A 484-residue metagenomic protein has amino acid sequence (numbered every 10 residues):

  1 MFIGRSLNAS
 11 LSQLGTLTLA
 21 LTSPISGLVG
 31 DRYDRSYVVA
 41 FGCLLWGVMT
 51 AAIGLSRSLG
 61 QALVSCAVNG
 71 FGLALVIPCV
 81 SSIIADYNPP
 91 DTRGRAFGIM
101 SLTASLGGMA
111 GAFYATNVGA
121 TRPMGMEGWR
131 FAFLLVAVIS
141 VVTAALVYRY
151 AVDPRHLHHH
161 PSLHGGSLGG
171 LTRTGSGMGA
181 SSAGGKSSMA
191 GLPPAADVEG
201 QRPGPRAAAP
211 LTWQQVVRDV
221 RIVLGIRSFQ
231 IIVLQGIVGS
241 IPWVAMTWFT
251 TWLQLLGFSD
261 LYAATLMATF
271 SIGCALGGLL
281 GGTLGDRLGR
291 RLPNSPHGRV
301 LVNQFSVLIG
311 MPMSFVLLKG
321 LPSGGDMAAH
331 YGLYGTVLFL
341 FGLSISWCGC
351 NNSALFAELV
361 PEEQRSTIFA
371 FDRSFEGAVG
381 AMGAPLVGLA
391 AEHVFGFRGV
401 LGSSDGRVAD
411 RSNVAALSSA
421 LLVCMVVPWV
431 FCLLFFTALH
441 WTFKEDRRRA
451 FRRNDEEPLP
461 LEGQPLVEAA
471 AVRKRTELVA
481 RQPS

Functional and structural regions predicted by a protein language model:
T16-P24, A74, G108-M109, S271-L279 (+1 more regions): Residue-level signature of mid-helix packing/kink "hotspots" within the transmembrane helices of 12-pass Major
L21-L59: Conserved MFS/SLC helix-loop-helix module at the cytosolic interface between two early adjacent transmembrane helices
Y37-A51, H297-F315: Structural signature of the two symmetry-related core transmembrane helices
S65-A104: Cytoplasmic helix-loop-helix junction between adjacent transmembrane helices in 12-TM secondary transporters
M100-P154: Helix-loop-helix hairpin linking two adjacent transmembrane segments in secondary transporters
R130-R149, G310, S418-T437: Symmetry-related core transmembrane helices of the 12-TM Major Facilitator Superfamily/SLC fold
R155-I232, P458-G463: Juxtamembrane intracellular "pre-TM" segments in multi-pass secondary transporters
I226-L279, I345-G349, S353, G380-G388: Extracytoplasmic gate region of multi-pass secondary transporters
